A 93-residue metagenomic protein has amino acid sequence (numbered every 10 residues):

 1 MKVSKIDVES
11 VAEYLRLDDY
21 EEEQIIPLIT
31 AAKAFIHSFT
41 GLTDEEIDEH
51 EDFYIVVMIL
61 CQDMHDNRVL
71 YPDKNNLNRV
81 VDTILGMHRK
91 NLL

Functional and structural regions predicted by a protein language model:
M1-L93: Divalent metal-cofactor coordination and adjacent catalytic microenvironments
